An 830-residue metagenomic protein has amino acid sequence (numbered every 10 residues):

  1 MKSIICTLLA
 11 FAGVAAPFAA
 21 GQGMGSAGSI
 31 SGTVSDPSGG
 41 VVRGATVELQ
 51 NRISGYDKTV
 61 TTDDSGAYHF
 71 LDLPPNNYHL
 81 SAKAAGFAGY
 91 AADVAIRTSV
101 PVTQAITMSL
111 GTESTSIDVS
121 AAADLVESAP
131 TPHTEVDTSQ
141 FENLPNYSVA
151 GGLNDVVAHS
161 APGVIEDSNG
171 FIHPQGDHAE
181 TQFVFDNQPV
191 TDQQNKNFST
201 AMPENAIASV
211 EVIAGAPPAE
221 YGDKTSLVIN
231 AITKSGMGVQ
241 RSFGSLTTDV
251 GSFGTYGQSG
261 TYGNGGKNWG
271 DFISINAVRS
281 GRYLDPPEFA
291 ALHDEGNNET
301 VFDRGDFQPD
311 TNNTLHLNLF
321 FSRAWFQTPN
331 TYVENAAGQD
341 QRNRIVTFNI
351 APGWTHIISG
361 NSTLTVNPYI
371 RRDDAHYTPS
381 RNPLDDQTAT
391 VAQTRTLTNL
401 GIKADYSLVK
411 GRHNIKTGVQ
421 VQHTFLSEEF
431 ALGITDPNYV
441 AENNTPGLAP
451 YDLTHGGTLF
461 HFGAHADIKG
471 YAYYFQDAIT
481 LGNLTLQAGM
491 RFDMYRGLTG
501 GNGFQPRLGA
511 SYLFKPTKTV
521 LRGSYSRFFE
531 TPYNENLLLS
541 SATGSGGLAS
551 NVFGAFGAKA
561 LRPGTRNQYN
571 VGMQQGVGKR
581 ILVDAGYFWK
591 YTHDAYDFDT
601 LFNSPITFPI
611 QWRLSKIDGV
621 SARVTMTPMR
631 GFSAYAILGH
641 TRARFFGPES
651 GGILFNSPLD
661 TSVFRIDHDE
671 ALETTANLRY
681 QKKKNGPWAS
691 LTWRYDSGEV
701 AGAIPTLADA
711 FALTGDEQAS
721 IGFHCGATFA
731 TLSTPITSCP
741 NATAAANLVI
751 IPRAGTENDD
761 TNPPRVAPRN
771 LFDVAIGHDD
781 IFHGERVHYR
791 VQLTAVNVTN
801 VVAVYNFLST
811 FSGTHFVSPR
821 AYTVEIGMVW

Functional and structural regions predicted by a protein language model:
K2-C6, G13-T134, Y147, P189-T191 (+1 more regions): Periplasm-facing N-terminal accessory domains of Gram-negative outer-membrane beta-barrel systems
F87-A105, S109, E113-P218, V228 (+4 more regions): Periplasmic N-terminal accessory/gating domains of Gram-negative outer-membrane beta-barrel systems
V250-R279, F289-F326, R342-T363, P506: Transmembrane beta-barrel wall of Gram-negative outer-membrane proteins
D306-A324, R344-L498, D584: Face-selective signature of the C-terminal outer-membrane beta-barrel domain
W325-Y332, D374, L498, Y512 (+6 more regions): Surface-exposed extracellular loop regions of Gram-negative outer-membrane beta-barrel proteins, predominantly
T365-Y369, A375-Y377, L513, K559-Q611 (+4 more regions): Membrane-embedded beta-barrel scaffold of Gram-negative outer-membrane proteins
T480-N483, Y587-Y591, P609-P705: Gram-negative outer-membrane beta-barrel transporters
R694-S720, C725-G726, A730, P735-P752 (+2 more regions): C-terminal beta-signal and adjacent terminal beta-strands/loops of Gram-negative outer-membrane beta-barrel proteins
